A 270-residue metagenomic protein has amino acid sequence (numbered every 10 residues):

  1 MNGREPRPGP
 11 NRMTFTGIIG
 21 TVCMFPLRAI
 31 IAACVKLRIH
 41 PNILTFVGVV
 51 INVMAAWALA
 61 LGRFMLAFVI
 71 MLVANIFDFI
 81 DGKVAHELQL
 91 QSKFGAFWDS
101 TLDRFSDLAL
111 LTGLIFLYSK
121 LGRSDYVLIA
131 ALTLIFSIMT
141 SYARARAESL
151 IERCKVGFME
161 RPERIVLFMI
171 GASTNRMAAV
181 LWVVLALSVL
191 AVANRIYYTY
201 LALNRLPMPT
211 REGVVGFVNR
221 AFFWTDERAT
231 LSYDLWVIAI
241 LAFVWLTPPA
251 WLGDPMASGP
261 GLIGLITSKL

Functional and structural regions predicted by a protein language model:
N2-I31, T101-G213: A feature for the membrane-embedded catalytic helix bundles of lipid/isoprenoid biosynthetic enzymes
L27-K36, V215-R228: Cytosolic juxtamembrane amphipathic/interface segments immediately preceding and feeding into a transmembrane helix
K36-R38, L61, Q91, L150 (+1 more regions): Helix-loop interface residues and adjacent transmembrane-helix termini in multi-pass membrane transporters, primarily
I43-F94, S124-I135, M177-L187: Membrane-embedded alpha-helical segments that form the functional core of polytopic membrane enzymes, especially those
V53, L110-L114, D234-L246: Hydrophobic alpha-helical transmembrane segments of multi-pass integral membrane proteins
G95-S100: Membrane-interface alpha-helices at helix entry/exit sites of multi-pass transporters
T225-V237: Alpha-helical transmembrane segments and their helix-start/interface "positive-inside/aromatic belt" motifs in integral
W251-I266: Alpha-helical transmembrane signal-anchor/signal-peptide segments
